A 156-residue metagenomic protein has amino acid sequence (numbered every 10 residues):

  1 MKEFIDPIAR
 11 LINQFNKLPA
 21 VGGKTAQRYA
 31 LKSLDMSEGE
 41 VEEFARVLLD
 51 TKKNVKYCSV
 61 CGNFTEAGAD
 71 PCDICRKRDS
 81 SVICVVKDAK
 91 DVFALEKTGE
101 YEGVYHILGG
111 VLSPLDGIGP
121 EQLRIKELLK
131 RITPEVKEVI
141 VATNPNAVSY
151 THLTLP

Functional and structural regions predicted by a protein language model:
K2-I8, N13, K17, T25-I83 (+1 more regions): Cys/His-rich Zn2+-binding cysteine-cluster or related metal-binding knuckle/ribbon modules and their
A26, R76-T143: Extended interfacial segments that mediate partner engagement and assembly in macromolecular machines
V41, G117-I118, S149: Alpha-helix N-cap/helix-start motif
T143-Y150: Acidic, metal-coordinating catalytic cores used for nucleic-acid/nucleotide bond scission and strand-transfer chemistry
T151-P156: Conserved small/polar residues in nucleotide/adenosyl-binding loops
